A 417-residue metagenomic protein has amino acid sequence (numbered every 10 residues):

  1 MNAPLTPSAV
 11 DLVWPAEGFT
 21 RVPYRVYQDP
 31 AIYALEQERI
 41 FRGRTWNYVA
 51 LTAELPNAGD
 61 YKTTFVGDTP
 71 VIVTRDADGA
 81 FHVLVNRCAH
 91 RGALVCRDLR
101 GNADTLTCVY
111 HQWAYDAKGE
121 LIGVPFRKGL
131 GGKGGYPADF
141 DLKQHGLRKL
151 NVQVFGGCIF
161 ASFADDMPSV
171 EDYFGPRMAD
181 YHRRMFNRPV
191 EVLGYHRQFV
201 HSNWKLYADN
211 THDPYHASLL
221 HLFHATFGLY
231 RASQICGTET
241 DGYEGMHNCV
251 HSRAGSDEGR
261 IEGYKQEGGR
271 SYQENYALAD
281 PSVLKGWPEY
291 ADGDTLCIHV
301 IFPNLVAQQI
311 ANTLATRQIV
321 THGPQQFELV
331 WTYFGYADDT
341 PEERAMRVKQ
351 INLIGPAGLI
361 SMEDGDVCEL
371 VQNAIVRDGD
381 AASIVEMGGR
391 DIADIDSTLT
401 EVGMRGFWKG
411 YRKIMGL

Functional and structural regions predicted by a protein language model:
M1-V13: General detector of N-terminal leader/presequence modules that precede the first folded domain
N2-P4, R25-P30, P70, H111-K118 (+2 more regions): Short low-complexity stretches enriched in small and charged residues
P15, T20-V22, V26-V66, V71: Non-catalytic accessory segments flanking enzyme active sites
Y24, Q28-D29, G43, N57 (+5 more regions): Generic structural "secondary-structure junction" signal
G43-L55, G131-Y136, I298-P303: Short Pro/Gly-enriched beta-strand edge/turn motifs at strand-loop
E54-D165, E171-P176: Rieske [2Fe-2S] iron-sulfur-binding domain
A80, L150-L417: C-terminal catalytic domain of Rieske-type non-heme iron oxygenases
